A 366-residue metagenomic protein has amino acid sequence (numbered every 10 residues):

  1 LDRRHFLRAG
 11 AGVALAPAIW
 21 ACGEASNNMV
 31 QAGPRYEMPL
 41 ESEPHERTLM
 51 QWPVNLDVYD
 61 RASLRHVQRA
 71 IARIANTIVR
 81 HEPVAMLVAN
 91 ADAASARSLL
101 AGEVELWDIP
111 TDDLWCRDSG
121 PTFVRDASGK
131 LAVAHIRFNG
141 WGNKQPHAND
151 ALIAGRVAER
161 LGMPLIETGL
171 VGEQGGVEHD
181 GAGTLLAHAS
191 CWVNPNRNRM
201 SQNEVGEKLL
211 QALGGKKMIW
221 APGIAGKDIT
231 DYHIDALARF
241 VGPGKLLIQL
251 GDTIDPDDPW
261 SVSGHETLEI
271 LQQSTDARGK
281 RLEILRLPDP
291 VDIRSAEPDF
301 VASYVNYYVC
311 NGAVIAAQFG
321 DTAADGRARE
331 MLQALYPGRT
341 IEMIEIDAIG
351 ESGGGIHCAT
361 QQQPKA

Functional and structural regions predicted by a protein language model:
H5-A25: N-terminal export signals
N28-A366: The feature marks the mature, well-folded catalytic cores of soluble enzymes
